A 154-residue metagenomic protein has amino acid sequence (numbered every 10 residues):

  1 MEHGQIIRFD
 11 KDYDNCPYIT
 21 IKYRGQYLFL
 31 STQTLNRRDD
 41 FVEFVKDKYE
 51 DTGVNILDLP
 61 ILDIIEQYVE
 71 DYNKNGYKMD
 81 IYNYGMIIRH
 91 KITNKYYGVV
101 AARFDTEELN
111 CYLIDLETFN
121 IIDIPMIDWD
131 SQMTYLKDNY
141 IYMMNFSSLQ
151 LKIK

Functional and structural regions predicted by a protein language model:
M1-D10, D80-H90: Short coil-to-beta transition motif at edge beta-strands of beta-rich domains
D10-C16, H90-Y96: Short coil-to-beta-strand transition motifs
C16-G25, Y97-R103: Short beta-strand-centered aromatic/proline hotspots
I21, F29, C111-L113: SH3/SH3-like beta-barrel fold
F29-S31, E43-D47, N55, H90 (+3 more regions): Acidic/polar residues at beta-strand termini and the immediately following turn/coil
N36-I81, F119-K154: Intrinsically disordered, low-complexity, charged/polar segments
N110-I122: Intrinsically disordered, low-complexity regulatory segments enriched in Ser/Thr/Pro and charged residues
